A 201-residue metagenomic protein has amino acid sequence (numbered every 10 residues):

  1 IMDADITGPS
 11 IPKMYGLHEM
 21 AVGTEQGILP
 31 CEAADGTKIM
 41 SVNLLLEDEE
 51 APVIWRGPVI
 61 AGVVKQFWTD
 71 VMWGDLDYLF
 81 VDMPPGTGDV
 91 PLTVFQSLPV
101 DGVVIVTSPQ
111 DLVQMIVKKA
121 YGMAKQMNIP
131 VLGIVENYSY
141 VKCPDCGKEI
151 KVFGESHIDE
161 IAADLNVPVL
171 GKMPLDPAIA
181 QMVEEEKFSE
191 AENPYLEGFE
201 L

Functional and structural regions predicted by a protein language model:
M2-D3, I11, M40, V64 (+5 more regions): Residue-level signature of catalytic and energy-coupling elements of molecular machines, predominantly ATP/GTP-dependent
M2-E47, I54, A61: Phosphate-binding loop that captures ATP/GTP phosphates
I6-G8, L45-E47, P85-T87, P109-V113 (+2 more regions): Conserved nucleotide-binding/hydrolysis micro-motifs of P-loop NTPases
M40, M83, Q96, L132: Glycine-rich phosphate-binding loops of nucleotide-dependent enzymes
S41, I105-S108, I134-V135: Conserved beta-strand segments of the P-loop GTPase G domain that flank and frequently precede/overlap
L46-V94: Phosphate-binding/switch loop-helix module in NTP-utilizing enzymes
G74-V81, T87, P99-A120: Conserved Switch II/interswitch segment of TRAFAC-class P-loop GTPases
Y121-L201: C-terminal lobe/tail of nucleotide-utilizing enzymes
